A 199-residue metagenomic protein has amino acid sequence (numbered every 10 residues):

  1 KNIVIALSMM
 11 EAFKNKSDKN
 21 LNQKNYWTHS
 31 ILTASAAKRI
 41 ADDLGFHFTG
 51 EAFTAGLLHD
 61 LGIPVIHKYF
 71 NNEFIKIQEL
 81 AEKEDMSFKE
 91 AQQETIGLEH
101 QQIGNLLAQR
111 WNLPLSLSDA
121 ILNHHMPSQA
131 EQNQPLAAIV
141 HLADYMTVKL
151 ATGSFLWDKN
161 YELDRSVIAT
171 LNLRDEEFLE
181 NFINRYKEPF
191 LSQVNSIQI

Functional and structural regions predicted by a protein language model:
K1-Q109, L115, D119-N123, A130-A143 (+4 more regions): Acidic/His-rich, divalent-metal-binding segments that scaffold phosphate/diphosphate chemistry
E131, R165-I199: Terminal helices and disordered tails flanking the catalytic cores of nucleotide-processing hydrolases
G153-E162: A glycine-biased, small/acidic residue-tolerant capping/turn segment at secondary-structure junctions
